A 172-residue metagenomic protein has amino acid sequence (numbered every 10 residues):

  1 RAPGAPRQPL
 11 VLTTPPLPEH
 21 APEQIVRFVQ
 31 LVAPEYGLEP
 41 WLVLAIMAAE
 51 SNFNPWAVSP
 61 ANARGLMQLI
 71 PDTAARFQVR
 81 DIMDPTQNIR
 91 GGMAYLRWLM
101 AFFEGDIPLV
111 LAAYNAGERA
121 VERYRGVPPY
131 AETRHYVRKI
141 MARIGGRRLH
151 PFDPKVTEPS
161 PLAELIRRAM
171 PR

Functional and structural regions predicted by a protein language model:
P3-R172: Catalytic glycan-binding domains that act on GlcNAc-containing polysaccharides
